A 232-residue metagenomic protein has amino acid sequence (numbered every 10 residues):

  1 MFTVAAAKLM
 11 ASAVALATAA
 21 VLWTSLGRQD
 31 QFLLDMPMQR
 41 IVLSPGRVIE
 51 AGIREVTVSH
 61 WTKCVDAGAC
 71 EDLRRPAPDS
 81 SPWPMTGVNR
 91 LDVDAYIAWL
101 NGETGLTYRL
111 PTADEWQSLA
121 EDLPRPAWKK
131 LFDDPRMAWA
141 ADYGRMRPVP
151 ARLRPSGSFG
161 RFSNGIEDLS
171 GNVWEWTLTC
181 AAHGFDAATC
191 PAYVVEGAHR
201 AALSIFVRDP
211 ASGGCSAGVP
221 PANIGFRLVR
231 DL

Functional and structural regions predicted by a protein language model:
M1-F2: N-terminal secretory signal peptides that target proteins for export/translocation
K8-W23: Hydrophobic membrane-insertion alpha-helices, especially the h-region of bacterial N-terminal signal peptides
T24-R28: Hydrophobic single-pass membrane-insertion segments
Q29-D72, P84-L91, G171: A short glycine-rich, aromatic-capped structural motif
E50-G52, T177, R227-V229: Residues within well-ordered beta-strands of beta-sheet-rich folds
A77-M85: Surface-exposed aromatic
D79, R90-G213, A222: Functional-site microenvironments in short loops/helix caps that host divalent-cation chemistry
A222-L232: Short, structured beta-strand segments at or near domain termini in extracellular proteins/domains
